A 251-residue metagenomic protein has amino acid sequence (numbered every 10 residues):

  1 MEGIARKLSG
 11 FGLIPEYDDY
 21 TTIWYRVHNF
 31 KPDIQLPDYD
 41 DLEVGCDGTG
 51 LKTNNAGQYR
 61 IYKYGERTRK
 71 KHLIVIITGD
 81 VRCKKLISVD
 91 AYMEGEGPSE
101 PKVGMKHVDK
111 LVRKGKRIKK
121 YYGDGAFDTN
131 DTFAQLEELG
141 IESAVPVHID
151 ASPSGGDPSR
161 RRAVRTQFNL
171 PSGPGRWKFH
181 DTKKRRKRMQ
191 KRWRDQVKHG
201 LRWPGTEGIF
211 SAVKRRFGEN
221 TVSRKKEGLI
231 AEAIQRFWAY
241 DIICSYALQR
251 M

Functional and structural regions predicted by a protein language model:
M1-L13: DNA-recognition alpha helix
G3, P15-E138, E142-A144, P153 (+1 more regions): Polybasic low-complexity intrinsically disordered regions
R6, H28, D109, G218 (+1 more regions): Residue-level marker of positions within ordered structural domains that often coincide with functionally constrained
S9, T53, D150: Short regulatory "switch" loops immediately downstream of catalytic or recognition motifs within protein catalytic
L13-Y17, R224-K225: Short, surface-exposed loop/turn segments at secondary-structure junctions
N130-K214: Helix-centered, glycine/charged polyanion-binding patches within enzymatic domains that contact phosphate-containing
K191-M251: Basic, amphipathic alpha-helical segments enriched in Lys/Arg and hydrophobic/aromatic residues
